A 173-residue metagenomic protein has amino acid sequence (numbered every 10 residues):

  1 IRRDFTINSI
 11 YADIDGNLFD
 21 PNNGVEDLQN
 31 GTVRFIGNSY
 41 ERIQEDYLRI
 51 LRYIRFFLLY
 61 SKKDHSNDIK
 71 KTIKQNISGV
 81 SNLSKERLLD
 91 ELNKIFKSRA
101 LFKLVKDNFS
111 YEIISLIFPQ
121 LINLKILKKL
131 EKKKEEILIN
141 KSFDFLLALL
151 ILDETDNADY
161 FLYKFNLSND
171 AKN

Functional and structural regions predicted by a protein language model:
R2-N166: Glycine- and charge-enriched loop/helix tracts that form the active or gating conduit in phosphate/cation-handling
F165-N173: C-terminal structural cap/anchor segments
